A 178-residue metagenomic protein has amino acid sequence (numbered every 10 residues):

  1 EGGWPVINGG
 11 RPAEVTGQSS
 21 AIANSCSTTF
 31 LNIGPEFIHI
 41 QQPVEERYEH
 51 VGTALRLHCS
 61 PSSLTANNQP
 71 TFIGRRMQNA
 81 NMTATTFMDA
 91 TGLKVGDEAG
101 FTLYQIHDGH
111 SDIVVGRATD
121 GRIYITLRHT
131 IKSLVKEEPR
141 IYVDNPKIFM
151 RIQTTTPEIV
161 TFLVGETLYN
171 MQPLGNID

Functional and structural regions predicted by a protein language model:
E1-D178: Extracellular glycan-recognition regions
